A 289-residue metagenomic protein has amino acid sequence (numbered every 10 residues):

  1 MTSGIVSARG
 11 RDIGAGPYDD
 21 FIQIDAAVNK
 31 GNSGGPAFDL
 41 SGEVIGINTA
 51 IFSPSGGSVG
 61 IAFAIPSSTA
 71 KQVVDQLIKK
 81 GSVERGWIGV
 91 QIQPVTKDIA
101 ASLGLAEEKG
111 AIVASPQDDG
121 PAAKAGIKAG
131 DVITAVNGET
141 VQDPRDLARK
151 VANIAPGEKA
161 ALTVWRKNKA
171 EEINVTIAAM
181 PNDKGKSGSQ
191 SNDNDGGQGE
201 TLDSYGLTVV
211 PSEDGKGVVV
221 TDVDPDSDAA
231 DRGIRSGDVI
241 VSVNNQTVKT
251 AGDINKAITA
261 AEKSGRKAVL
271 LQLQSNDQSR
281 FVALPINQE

Functional and structural regions predicted by a protein language model:
M1-I5, G10-G81, R85, P144 (+1 more regions): Active-site loop architecture of trypsin-fold serine endopeptidases
L40, Q72-E289: C-terminal recognition in membrane/secretory proteostasis and scaffolding
